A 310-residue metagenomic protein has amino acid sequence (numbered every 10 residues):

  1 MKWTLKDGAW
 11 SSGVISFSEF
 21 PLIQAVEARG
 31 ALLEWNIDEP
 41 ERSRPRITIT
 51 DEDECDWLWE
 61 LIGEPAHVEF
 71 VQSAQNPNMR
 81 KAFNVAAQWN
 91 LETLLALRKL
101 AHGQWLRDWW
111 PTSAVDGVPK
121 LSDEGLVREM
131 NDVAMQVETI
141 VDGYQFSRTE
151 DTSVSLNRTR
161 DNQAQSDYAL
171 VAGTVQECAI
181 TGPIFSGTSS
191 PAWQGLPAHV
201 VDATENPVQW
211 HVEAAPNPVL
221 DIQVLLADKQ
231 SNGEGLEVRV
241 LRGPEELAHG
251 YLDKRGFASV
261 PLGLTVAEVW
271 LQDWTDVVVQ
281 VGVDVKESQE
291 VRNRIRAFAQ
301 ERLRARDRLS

Functional and structural regions predicted by a protein language model:
M1-E64: Charged, amphipathic alpha-helical stretches
W3, W10, W35, W57-W59 (+8 more regions): A residue-identity detector for tryptophan
I37-E205: Long, hydrophobic alpha/beta structural blocks
T174-S310: C-terminal, beta-strand-rich globular interaction domains
